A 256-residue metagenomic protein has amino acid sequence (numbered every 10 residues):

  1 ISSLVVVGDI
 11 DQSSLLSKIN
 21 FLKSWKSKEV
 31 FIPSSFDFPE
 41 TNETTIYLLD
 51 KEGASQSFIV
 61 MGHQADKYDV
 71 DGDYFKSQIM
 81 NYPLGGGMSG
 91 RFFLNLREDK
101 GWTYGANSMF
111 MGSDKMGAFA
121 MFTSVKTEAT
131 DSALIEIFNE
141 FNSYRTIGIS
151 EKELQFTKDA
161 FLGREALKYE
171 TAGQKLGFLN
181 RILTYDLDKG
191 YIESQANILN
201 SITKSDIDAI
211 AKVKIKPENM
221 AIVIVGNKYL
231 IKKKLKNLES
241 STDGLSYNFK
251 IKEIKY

Functional and structural regions predicted by a protein language model:
I1-F31, D99-K100, Y104-Y256: Charge-rich, well-structured scaffold segments of protease-associated domains
V30-S89, K255-Y256: His/Glu-based metal-binding/catalytic segments typifying zinc-dependent metallopeptidases
